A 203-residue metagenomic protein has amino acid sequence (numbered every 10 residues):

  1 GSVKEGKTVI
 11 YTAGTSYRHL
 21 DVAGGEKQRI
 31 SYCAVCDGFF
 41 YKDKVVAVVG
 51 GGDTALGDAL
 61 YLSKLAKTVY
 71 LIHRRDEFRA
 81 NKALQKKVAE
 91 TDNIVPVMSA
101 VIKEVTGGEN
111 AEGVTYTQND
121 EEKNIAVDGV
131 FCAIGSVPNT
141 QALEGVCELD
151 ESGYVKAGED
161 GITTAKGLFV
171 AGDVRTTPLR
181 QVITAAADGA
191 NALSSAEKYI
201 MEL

Functional and structural regions predicted by a protein language model:
G1-G6, Y11-A13, K64-E159, K198-E202: A Rossmann-like FAD-binding core segment of flavoenzymes
S2-V3, V22-G25, G38-Y41, S63-K64 (+2 more regions): Solvent-exposed alpha-helices and their adjacent loops that cap or buttress functional pockets in soluble metabolic
S16-R18, G25-K42, I134-T184, D188-K198: FAD-site-proximal beta/loop scaffold in flavoenzymes
G50-G52: Glycine-rich Rossmann-fold phosphate-binding loop(s) that bind the pyrophosphate of adenine dinucleotide cofactors
A55-L56: N-terminal Rossmann-fold NAD(P) dinucleotide-binding loop
A59-L60: Generic hydrophobic/aromatic pocket-lining and core-packing "Φ" positions
